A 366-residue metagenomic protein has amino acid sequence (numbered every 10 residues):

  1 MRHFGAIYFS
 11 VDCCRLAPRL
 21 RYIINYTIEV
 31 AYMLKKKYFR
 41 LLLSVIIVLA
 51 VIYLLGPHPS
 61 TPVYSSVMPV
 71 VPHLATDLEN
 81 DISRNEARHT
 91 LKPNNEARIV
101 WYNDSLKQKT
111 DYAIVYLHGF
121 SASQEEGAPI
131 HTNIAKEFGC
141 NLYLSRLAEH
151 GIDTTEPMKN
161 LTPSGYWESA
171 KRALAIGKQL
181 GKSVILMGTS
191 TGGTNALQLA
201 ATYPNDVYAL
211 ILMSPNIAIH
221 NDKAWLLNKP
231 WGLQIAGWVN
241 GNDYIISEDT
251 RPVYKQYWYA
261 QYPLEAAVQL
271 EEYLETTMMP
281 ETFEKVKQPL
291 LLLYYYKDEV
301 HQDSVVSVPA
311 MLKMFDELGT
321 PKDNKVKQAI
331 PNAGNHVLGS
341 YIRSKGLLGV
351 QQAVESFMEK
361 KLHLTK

Functional and structural regions predicted by a protein language model:
Y32-I47: N-terminal Sec-pathway targeting helices
N95-E137: Short, surface-exposed "cap/lid" segments of acyl-processing enzymes
S105-Q108, K255-N332: Serine-hydrolase catalytic core
E137-T154: Conserved alpha/beta-hydrolase
I152-L180: Catalytic nucleophile-loop/oxyanion-hole region of alpha/beta-hydrolase and closely related hydrolase-like folds
G188-G192, A196: Gly/Ala-rich beta-loop-alpha elbow adjacent to hydrolase catalytic centers
L212-H220: Active-site nucleophile loop of the alpha/beta-hydrolase fold
P331-K366: Catalytic active-site module of serine/aspartate enzymes centered on a nucleophile-bearing elbow/loop
